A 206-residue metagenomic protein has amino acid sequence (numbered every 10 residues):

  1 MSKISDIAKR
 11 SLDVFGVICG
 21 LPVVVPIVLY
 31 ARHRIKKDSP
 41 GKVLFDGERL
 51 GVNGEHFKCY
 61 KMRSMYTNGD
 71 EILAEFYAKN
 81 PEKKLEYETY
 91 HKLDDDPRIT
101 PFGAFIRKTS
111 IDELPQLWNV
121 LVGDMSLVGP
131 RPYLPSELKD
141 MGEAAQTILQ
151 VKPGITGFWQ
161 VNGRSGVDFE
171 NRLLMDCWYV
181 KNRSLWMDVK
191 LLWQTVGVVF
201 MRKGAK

Functional and structural regions predicted by a protein language model:
M1, S5, L93-D96, K108-I111 (+1 more regions): Short, solvent-exposed loop/helix junctions and linker helices that flank or host conserved functional motifs
S2-I72, L185, L191-K206: A hydrophobic, helix-centered structural microdomain
K9-R10, D46-M65, R98, I106-R107 (+5 more regions): Short, cationic motifs built from Arg/Lys/His that form the positively charged side of catalytic pockets
L29, I72, R98, E113 (+1 more regions): Short phosphate-engaging motifs
R34, K42, R107-K108, L114-K206: Hydrophobic structural segments characteristic of membrane proteins
K42-P97, T156-L174: Short, glycine-rich, amphipathic interfacial segments at transmembrane boundaries or analogous
